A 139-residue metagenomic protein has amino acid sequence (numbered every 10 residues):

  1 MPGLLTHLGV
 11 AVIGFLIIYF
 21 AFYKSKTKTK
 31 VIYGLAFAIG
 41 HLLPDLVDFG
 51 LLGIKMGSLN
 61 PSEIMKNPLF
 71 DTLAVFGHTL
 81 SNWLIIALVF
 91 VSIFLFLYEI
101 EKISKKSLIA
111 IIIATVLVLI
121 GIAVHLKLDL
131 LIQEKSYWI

Functional and structural regions predicted by a protein language model:
M1-I139: N-terminal membrane-targeting hydrophobic helices
